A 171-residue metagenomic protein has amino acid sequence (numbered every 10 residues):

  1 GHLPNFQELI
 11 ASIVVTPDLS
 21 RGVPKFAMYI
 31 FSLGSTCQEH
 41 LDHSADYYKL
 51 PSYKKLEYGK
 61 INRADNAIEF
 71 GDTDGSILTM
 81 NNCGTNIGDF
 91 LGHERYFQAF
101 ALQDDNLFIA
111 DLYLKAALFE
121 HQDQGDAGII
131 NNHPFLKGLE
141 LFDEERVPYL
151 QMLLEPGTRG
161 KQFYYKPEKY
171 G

Functional and structural regions predicted by a protein language model:
G1-I77, C83: Aromatic- and glycine-enriched beta-alpha-beta binding-site module
Y48-G171: Interaction-surface and assembly-scaffold signal
